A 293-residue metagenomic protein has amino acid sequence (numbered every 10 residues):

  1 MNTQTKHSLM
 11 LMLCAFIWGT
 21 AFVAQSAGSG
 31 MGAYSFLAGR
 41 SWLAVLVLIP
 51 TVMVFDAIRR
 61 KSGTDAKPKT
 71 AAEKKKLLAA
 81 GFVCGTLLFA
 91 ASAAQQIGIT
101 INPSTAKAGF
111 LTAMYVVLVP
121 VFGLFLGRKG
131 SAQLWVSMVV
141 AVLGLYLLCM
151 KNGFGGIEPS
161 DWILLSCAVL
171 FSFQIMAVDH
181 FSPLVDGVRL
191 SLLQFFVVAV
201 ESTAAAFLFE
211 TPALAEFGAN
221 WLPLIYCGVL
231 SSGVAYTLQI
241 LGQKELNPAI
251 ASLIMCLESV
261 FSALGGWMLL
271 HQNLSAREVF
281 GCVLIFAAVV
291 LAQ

Functional and structural regions predicted by a protein language model:
M1-G39, L48, T86, A90 (+2 more regions): Glycine-/small-residue-enriched transmembrane alpha-helix faces in small-molecule transporters and effluxers
A15, G39, A108-M114, V178-A199 (+1 more regions): Helix-helix packing/entry segments at the starts of transmembrane helices
F16-L46, A66-K69, P103-K107, F173-V198 (+1 more regions): Juxtamembrane helix-loop-helix junctions in multi-pass membrane proteins
A21, M53-S62, A66-L111, L147 (+1 more regions): Specific transmembrane alpha-helical segments of multi-pass solute transporters/efflux pumps, especially DMT/EamA
S41, D56, N220-L222, L230 (+1 more regions): C-terminal-most transmembrane helix of multi-pass membrane proteins
V45-L48, L118-V121, F125, M138 (+2 more regions): Transmembrane alpha-helical segments that form core, pore/gating elements of small-molecule transporters/exporters
V47-V52, Y115-V136, V260-F280: C-terminal transmembrane-helix exit sites in multi-pass transporters
L48, G130-M150, F171, S202 (+2 more regions): Hydrophobic transmembrane alpha-helices of multi-pass small-molecule transport proteins
